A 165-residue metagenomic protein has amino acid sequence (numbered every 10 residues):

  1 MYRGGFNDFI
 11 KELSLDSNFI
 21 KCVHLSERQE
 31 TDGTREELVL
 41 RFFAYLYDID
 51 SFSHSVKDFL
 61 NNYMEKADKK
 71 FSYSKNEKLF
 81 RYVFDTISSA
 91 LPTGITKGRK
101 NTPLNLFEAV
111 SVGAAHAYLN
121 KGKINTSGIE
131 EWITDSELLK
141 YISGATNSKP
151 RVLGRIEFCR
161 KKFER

Functional and structural regions predicted by a protein language model:
M1-R165: Flexible coil/loop and intrinsically disordered segments
